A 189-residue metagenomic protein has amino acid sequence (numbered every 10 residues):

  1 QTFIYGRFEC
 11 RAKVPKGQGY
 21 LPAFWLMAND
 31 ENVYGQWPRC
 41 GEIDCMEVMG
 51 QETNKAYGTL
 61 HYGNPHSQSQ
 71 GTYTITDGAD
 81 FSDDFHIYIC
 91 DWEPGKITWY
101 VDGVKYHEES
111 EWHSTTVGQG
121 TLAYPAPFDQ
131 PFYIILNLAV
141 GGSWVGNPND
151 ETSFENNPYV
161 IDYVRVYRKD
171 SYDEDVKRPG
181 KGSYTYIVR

Functional and structural regions predicted by a protein language model:
Q1-R178: GH16 jelly-roll
E174-R189: Short, composition-biased motifs enriched in small/polar/acidic residues
